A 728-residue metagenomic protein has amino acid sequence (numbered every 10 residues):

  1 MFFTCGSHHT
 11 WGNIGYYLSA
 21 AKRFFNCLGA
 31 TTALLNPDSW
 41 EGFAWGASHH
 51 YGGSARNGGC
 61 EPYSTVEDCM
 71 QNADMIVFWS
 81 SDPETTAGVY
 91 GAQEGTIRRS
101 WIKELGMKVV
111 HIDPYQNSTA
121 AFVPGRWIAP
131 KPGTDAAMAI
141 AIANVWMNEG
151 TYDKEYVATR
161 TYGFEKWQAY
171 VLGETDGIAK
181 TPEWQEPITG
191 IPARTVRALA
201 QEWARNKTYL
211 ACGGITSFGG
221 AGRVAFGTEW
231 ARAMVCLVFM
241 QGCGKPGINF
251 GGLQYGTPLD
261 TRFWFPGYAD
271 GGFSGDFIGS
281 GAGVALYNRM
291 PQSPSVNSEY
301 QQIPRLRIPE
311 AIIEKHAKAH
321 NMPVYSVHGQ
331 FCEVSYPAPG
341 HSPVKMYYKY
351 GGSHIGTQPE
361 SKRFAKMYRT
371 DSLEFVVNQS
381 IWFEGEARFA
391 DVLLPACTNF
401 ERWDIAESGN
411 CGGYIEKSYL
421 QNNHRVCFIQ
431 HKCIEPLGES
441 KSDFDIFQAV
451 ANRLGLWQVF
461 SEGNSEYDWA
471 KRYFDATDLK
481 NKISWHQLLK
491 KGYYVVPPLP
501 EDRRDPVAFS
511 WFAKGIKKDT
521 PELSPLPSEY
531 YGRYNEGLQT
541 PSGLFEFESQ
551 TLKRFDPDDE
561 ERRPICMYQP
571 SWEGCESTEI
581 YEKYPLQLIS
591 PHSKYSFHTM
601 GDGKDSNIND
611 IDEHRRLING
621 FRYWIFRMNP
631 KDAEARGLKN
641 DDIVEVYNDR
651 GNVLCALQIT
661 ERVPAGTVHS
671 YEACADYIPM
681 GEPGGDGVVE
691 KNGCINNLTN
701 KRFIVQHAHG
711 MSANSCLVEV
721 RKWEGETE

Functional and structural regions predicted by a protein language model:
M1-E401, N535, G543, P585 (+1 more regions): Catalytic alpha/large subunits of respiratory electron-transfer oxidoreductases, centered on bis-MGD molybdoenzymes
C5, S80, G214-I215, M240 (+8 more regions): Structured loops at beta-to-helix junctions and adjacent beta-edge loops in soluble globular domains
C69, Q539, A635-G637: Residue-level "contact hotspot" at macromolecular interaction interfaces
Y90-G91, F226-G227, F250-L253, E360-A365 (+8 more regions): Composition- and surface-driven signal marking solvent-exposed, interaction-prone regions in large proteins
A221, F428-L499, K583, T599-E728: Long, contiguous, secondary-structure-rich segments that constitute the structural scaffold of globular domains
F263-G279, A285, R289, K471-D612: Long, low-complexity segments enriched in small/aliphatic residues
Y350-R369, L373, F545-D559, I580 (+4 more regions): Ordered core of a single globular domain
F400-P436, I446, I659: Glycine/threonine-rich phosphate-binding loop and adjacent beta-strand/alpha-helix elements that clamp
